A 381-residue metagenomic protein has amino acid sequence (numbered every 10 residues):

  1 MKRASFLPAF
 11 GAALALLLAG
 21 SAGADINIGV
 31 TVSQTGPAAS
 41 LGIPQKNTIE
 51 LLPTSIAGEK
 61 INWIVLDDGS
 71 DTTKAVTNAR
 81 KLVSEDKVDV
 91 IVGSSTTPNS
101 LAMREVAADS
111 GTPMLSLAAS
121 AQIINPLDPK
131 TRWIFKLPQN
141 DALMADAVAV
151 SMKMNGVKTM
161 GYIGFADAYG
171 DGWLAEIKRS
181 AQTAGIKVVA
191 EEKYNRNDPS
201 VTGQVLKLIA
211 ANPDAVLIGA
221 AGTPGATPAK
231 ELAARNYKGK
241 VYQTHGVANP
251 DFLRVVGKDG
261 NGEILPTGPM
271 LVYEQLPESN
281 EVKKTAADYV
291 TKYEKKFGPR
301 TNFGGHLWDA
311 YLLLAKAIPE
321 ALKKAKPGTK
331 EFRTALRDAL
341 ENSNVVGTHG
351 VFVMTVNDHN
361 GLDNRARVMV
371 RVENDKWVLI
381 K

Functional and structural regions predicted by a protein language model:
K2-L14, A24-K381: Extracytosolic ligand-binding ectodomains
A19-S21: N-terminal signal peptide c-region/cleavage motif recognized by signal peptidases
